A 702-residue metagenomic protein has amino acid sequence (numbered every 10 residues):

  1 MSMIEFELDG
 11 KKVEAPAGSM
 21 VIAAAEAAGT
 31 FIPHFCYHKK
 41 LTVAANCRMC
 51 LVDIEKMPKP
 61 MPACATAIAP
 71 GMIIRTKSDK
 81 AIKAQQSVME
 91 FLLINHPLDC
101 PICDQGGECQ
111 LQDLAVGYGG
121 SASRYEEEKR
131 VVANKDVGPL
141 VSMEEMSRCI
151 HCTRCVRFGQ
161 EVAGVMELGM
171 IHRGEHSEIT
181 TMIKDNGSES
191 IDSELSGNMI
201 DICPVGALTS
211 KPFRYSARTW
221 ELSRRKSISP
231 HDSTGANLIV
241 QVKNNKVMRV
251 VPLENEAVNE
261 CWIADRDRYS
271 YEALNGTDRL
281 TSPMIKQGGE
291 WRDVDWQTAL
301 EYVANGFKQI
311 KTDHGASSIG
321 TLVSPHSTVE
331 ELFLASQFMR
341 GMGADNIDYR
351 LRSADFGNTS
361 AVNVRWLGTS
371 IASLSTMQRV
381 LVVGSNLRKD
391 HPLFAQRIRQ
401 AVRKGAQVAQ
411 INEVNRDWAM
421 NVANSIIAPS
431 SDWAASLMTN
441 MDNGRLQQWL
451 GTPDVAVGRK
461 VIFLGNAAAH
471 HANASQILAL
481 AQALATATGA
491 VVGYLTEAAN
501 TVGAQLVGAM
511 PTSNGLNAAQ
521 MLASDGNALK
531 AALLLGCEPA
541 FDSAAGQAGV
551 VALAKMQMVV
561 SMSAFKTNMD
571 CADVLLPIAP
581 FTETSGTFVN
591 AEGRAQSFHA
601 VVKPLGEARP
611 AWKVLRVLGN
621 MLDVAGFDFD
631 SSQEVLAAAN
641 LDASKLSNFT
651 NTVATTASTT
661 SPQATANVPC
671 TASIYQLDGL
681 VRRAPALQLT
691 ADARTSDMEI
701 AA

Functional and structural regions predicted by a protein language model:
S2-E26, H34, H38, D53-M57 (+3 more regions): N-terminal export/assembly segments and adjacent metallocofactor-ligating motifs of anaerobic energy-metabolism
I32, Y37, S318, S336 (+8 more regions): A cross-kingdom feature strongest in bacterial/archaeal respiratory oxidoreductases
V43-R48: A short, glycine/Asx- and small/polar-enriched loop/turn that sits immediately N-terminal to a beta-strand
H176, S216-S223, S324-H326, D355-F356 (+3 more regions): A glycine-rich phosphate-binding loop feature that marks nucleotide/adenosyl-phosphate handling sites
L208-R214, V247-R249, S317, T321 (+8 more regions): Acidic/polar loop patches that form or flank catalytic/metal-binding clefts of enzymes that bind anionic ligands
A344-F356, G405-N415, A487-G503, M556-N568: A generic structural motif
E413-V414, M420-L446, A474-A483, A487 (+3 more regions): Short alpha-helices
K460-D525, V668-I674, D678, P685-L687: A glycine-rich, hydrophobic/aromatic-adjacent loop/helix-cap motif
